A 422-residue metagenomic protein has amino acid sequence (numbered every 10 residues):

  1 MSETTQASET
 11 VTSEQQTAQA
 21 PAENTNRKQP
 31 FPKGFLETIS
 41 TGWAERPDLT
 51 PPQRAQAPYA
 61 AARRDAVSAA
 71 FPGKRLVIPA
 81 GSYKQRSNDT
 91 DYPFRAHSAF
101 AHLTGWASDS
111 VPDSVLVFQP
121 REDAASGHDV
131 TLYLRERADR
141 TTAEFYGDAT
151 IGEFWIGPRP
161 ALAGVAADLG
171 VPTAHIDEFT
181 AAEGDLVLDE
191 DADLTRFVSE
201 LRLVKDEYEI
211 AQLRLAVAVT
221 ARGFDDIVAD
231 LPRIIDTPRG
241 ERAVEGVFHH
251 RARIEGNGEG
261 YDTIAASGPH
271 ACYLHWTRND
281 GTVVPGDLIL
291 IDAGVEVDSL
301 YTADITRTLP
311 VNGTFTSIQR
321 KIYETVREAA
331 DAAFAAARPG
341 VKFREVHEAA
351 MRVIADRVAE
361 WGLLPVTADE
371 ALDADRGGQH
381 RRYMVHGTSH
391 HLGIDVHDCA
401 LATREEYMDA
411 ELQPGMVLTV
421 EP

Functional and structural regions predicted by a protein language model:
M1-P422: Active-site neighborhoods and metal-handling regions in enzymes and metal-associated proteins
